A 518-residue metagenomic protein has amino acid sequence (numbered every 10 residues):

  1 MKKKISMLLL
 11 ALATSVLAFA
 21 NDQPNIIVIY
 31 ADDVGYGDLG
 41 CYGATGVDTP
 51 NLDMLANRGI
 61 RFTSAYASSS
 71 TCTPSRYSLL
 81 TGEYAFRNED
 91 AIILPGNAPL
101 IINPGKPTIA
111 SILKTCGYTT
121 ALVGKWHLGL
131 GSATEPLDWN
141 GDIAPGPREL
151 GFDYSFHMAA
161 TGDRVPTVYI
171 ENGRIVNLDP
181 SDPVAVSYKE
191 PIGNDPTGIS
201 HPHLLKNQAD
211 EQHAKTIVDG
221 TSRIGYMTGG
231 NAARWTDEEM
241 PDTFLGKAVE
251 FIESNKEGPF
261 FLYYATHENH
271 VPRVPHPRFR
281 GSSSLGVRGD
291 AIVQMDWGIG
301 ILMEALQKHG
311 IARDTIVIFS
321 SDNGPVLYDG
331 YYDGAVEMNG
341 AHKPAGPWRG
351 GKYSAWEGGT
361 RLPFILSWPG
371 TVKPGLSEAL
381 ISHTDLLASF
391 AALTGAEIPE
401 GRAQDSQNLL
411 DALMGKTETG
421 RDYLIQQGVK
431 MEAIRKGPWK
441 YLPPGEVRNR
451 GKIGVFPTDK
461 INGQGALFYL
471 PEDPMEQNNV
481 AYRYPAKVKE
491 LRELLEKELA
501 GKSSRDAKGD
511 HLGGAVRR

Functional and structural regions predicted by a protein language model:
M1-L9: Bacterial N-terminal signal peptides that target proteins for export
K2, A13-T14, F19-A466, P474-R518: Formylglycine-dependent sulfatase
P471: Phosphate-moiety recognition in structured ligand-binding domains
